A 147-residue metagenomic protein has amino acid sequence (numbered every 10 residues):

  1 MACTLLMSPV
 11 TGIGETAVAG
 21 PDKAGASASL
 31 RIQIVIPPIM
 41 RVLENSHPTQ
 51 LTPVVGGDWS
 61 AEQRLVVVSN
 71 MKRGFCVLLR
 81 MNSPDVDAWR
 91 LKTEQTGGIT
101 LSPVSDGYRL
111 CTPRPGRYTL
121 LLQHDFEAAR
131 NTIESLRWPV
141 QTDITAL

Functional and structural regions predicted by a protein language model:
M1-P9: Bacterial N-terminal signal peptides
V10-D85, S102-L147: N-terminal small/polar-rich segments of proteins
D85-I99: Short, surface-exposed beta-strand/strand-loop-strand elements in extracellular ectodomains
